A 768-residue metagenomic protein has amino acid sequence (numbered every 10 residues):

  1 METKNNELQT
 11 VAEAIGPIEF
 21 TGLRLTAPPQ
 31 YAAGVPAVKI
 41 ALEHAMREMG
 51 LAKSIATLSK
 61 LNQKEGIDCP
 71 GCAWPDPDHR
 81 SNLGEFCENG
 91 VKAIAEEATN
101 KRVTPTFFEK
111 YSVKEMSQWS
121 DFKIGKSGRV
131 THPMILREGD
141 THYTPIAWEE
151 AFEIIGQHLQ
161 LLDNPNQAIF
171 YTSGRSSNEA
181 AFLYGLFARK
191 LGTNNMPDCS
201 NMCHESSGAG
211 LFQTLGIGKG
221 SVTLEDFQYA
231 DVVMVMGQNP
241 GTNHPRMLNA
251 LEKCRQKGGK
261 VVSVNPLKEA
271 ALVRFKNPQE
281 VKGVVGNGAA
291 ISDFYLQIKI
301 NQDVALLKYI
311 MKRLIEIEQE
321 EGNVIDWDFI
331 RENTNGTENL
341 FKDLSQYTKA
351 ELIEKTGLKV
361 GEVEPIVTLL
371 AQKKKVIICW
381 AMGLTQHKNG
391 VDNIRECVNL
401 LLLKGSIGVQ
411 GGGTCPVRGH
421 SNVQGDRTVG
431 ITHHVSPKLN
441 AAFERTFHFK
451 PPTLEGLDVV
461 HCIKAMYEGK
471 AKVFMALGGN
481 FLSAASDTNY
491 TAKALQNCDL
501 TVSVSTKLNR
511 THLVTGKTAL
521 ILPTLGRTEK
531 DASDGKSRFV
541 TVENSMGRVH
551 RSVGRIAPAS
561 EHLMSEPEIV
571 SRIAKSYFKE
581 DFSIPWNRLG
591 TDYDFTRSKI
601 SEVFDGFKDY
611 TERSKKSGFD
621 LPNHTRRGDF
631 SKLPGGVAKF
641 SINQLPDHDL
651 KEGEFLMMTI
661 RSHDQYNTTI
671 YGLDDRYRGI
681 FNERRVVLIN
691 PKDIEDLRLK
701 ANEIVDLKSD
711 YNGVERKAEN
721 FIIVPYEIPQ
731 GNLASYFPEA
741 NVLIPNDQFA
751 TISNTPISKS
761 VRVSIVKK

Functional and structural regions predicted by a protein language model:
M1-G66: Intrinsically disordered, low-structural-confidence terminal and linker regions
E43-G50, L58-N166, P266-K373: Cofactor-/ligand-binding subdomain signature composed of acidic, glycine-rich, tryptophan-containing flexible loops
P133, Y171-S173, M658-I660: Acidic/polar N-terminal loop/beta-strand segments that form early-domain functional surfaces
Y143-I146, E150-Y229: Long, structured ligand/cofactor-binding scaffold of large enzymes
L159-L162, V367-T368, A465-M466, L645-D649: Short boundary motifs at domain starts and secondary-structure transition points
S206-N399, L403-V409, P416-K599, G653-L656 (+1 more regions): Non-catalytic alpha/beta scaffold blocks inside enzyme catalytic domains
R588-Y677: Long, low-complexity segments enriched in small/aliphatic residues
